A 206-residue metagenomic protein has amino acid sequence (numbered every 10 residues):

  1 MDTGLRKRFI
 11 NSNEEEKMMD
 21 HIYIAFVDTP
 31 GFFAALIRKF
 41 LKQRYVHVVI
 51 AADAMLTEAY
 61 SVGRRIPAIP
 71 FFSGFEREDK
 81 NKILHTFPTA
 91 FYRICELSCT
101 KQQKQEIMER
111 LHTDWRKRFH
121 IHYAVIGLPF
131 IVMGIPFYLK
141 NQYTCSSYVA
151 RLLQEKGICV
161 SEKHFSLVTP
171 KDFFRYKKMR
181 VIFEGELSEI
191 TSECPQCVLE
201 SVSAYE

Functional and structural regions predicted by a protein language model:
D2-E206: Cysteine-nucleophile amide-bond enzymes
